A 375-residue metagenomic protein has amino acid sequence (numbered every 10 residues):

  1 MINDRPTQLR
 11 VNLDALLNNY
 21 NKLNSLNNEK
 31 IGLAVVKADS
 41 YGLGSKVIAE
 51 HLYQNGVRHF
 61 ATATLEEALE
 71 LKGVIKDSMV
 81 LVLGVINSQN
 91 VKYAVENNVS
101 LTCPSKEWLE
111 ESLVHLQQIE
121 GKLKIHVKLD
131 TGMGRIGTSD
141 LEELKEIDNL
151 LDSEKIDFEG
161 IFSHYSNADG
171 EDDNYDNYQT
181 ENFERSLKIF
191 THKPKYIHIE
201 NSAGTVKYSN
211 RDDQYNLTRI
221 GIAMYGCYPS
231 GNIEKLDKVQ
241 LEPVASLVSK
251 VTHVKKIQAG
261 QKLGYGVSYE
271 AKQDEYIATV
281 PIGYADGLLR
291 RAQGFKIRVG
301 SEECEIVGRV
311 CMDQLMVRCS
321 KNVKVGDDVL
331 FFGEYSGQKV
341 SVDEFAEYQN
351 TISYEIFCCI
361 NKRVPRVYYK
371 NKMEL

Functional and structural regions predicted by a protein language model:
I2-N12, L17, E67, I86-S88 (+3 more regions): Active-site anion/phosphate-binding pocket segments in diverse small-molecule metabolic enzymes
I2-N3, T7-V11, A15-N18, S25-I189 (+1 more regions): Active-site-proximal beta-alpha core segment in soluble small-molecule metabolic enzymes
